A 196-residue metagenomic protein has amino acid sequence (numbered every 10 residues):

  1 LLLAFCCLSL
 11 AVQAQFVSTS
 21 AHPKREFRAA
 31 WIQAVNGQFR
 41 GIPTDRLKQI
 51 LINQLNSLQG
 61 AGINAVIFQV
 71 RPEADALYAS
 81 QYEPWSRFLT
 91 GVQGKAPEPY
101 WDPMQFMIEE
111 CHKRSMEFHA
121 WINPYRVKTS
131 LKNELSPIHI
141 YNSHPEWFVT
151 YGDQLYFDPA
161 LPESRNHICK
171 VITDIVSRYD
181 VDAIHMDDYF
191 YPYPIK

Functional and structural regions predicted by a protein language model:
L1-A11: Bacterial N-terminal signal peptides
R25-F27, W31-Q33, G37-Q49, E109 (+2 more regions): Active-site-adjacent "subsite" loops/lids of carbohydrate-active enzymes
I42-A61, F88-R114: Aromatic- and glycine-enriched glycan-recognition loops and surfaces that form the carbohydrate-binding subsites
Q49-A76, R178-V181: Catalytic domains of carbohydrate-active enzymes, especially glycoside hydrolases
G62-E98: Aromatic-lined carbohydrate-binding/catalytic grooves of carbohydrate-active enzymes
A76-G91, R126-G152, Y189-K196: Aromatic- and acidic-residue-enriched segments that line the glycan-binding/catalytic groove of carbohydrate-active
